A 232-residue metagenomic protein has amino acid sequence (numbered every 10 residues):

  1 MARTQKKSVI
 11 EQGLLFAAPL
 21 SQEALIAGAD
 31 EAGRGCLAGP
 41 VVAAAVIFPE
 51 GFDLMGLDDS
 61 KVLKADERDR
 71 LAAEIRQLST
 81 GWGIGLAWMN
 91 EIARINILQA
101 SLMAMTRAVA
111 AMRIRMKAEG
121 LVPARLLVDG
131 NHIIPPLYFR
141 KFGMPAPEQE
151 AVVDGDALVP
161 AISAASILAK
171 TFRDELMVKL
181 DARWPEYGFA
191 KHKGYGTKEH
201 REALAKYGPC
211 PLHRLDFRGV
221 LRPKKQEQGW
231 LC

Functional and structural regions predicted by a protein language model:
M1-C232: RNase H-like, Mg2+-dependent phosphodiesterase core, and more generally RNA phosphate-backbone-engaging helix-loop
